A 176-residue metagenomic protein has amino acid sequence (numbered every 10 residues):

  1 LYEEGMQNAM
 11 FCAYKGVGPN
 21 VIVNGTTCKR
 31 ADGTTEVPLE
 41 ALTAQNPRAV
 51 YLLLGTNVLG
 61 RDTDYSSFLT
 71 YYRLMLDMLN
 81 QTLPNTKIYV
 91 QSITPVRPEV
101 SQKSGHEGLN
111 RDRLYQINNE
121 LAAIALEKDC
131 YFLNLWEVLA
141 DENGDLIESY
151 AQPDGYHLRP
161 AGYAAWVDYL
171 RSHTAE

Functional and structural regions predicted by a protein language model:
L1-T70: Conserved SGNH/GDSL esterase-like catalytic core that processes O-acyl groups on lipids and polysaccharides
C12-Y14, Q91, L135: Conserved beta-strand termini and adjacent loop/short-helix elements that scaffold enzyme active sites in alpha/beta
N24-K29, N57-S66, L79, G105-R111 (+2 more regions): Second-shell loop/turn segments in exported
L53, Q91-S92: Alpha/beta-hydrolase-fold catalytic nucleophile elbow
Y72-D77, N118: Generic structural signal for well-ordered alpha-helices, preferentially at hydrophobic/aromatic core positions
L76-Q81, A125: N-terminal cationic-hydrophobic initiation segments that often serve targeting/anchoring roles
L83-K87: A short helix->loop->beta-strand "cap" motif at the edges of active sites that frequently abuts
P95-E176: Catalytic His-Asp segment of secreted/periplasmic serine-dependent ester chemistry enzymes
